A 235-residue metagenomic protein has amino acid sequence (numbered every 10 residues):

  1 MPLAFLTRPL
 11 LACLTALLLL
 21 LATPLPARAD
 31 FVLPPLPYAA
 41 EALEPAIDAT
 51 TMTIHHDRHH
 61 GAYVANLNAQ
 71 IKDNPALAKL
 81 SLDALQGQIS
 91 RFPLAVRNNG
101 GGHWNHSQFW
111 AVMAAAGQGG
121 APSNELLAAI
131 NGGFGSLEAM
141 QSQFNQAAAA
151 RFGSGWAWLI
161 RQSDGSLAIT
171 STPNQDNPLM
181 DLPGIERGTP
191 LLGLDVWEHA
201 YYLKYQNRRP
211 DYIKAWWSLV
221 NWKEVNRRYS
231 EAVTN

Functional and structural regions predicted by a protein language model:
M1-T7: N-terminal secretory signal peptides that target proteins for export/translocation
P2, P24-R28: Short linear, low-complexity motifs centered on an aromatic residue
T7, A22-P24, V32-P35: Selective for proline/serine-rich intrinsically disordered segments in cytosolic/nuclear regulatory regions
P9-A22: Bacterial N-terminal signal peptides
L20-T23, I160-Q162: Residue-level recognition of conserved structural "scaffold" positions that shape functional pockets and channels
R28-N235: Feature for soluble, non-membrane regions of globular proteins
